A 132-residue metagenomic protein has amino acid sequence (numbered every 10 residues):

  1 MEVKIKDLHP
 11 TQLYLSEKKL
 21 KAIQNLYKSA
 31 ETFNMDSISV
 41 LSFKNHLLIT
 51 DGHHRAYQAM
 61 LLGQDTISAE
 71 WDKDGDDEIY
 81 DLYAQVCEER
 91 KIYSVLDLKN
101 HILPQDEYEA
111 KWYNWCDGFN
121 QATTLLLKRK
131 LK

Functional and structural regions predicted by a protein language model:
M1-T50, H54, M60: Short alpha-helix boundary/capping and kink motifs at helix termini
L8, K21, L47-L48, D65 (+3 more regions): Generic detection of intrinsically disordered/low-complexity segments and helix-coil linkers/edges
N34-R90: A short, basic-hydrophobic beta/loop patch
D74-K132: Amphipathic, charge-rich alpha-helical segments that serve as recognition/docking helices
